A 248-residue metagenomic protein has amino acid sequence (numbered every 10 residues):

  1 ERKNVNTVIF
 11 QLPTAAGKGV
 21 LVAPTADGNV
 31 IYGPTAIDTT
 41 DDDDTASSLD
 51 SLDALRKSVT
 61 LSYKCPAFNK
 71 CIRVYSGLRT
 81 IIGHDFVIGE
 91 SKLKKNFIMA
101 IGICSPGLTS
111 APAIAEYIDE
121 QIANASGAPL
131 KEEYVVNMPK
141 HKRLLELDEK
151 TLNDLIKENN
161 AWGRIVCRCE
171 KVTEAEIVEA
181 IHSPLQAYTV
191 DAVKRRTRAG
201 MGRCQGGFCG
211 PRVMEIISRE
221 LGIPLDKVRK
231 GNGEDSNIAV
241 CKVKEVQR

Functional and structural regions predicted by a protein language model:
E1-L12: Core Rossmann-like FAD-binding/catalytic domain of the broad FAD-dependent monooxygenase superfamily
Q11-G17, A23-D27, T40-I165, V172-S183 (+1 more regions): C-terminal catalytic lobe of FAD-dependent flavoproteins
D43, T173-P184, G207-L225: Iron-sulfur (Fe-S) cluster-binding segments and ferredoxin-like electron-carrier domains, especially [2Fe-2S]
C167-C169, C204, C209: Short cysteine clusters
P184-V190: Short, charged, surface-exposed loops that flank catalytic or proteolytic processing sites
G222-R248: Low-complexity, small/polar and acidic-rich linker and loop segments
